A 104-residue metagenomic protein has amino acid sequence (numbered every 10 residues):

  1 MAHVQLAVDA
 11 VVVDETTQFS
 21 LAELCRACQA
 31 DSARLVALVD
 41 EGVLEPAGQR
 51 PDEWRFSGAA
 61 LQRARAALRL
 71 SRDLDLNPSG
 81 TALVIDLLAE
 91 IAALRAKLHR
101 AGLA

Functional and structural regions predicted by a protein language model:
A2-A22, R26, S32-V36, D40-A104: Arg/Lys-rich, alpha-helical DNA-contact motif
